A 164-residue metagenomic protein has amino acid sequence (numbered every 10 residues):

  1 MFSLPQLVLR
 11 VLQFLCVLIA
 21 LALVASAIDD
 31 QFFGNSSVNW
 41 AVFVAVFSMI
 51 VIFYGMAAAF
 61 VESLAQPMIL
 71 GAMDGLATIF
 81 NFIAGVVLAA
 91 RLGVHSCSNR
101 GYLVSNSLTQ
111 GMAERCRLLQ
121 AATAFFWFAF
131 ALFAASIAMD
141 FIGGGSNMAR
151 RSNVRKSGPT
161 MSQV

Functional and structural regions predicted by a protein language model:
M1, G144-V164: Intrinsically disordered, low-complexity terminal tails of fungal membrane proteins
M1-S3, C116: Short, Lys/Arg-rich N-terminal segment immediately upstream of the first membrane anchor
S3-A20, V24-A27, S37-H95, F126 (+1 more regions): Signature of small four-pass
I28-N35, V104-T109: Low-complexity segments enriched in small/polar residues
F33, V61, C97-R100, G145 (+1 more regions): Residue-level signature of transmembrane alpha-helix interfaces in integral membrane proteins
A90-R115: Juxtamembrane loop segments immediately following a transmembrane helix
L108-A131: Individual transmembrane alpha-helices with interfacial aromatic-anchor signatures
